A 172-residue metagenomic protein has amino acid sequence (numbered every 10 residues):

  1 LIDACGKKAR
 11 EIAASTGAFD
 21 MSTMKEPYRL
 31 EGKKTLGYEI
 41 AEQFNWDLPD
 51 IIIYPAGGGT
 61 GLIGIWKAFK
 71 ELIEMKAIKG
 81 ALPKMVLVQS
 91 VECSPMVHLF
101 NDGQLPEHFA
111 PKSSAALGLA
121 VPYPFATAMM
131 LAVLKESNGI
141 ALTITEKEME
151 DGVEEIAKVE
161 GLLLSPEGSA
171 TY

Functional and structural regions predicted by a protein language model:
L1, M24-R29, Y54-G58, T145 (+1 more regions): Active-site nucleophile and cofactor-binding loops and adjacent substrate-binding regions of central metabolic enzymes
D3-S22, E71-L164: Active-site/ligand-binding loops adjacent to catalytic centers
A14-K76, E150-E154: Active-site/ligand-binding-proximal alpha/beta "capping" segment
G32, A126, P166-A170: A generic structural signal for residues located within well-ordered alpha-helices of large catalytic or ligand-binding
A56-I65, C93-M96, E167-Y172: Short glycine/serine/threonine-rich phosphate/pyrophosphate-binding segments that cradle anionic phosphate groups
